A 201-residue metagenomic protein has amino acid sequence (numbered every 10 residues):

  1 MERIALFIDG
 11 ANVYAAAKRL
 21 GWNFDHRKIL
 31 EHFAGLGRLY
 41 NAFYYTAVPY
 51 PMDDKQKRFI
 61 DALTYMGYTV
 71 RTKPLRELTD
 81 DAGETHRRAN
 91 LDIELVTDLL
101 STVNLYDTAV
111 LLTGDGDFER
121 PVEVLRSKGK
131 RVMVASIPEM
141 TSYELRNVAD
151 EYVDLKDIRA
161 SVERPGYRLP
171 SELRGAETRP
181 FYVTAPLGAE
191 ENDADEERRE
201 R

Functional and structural regions predicted by a protein language model:
M1-R201: Terminal and domain-boundary accessory regions
